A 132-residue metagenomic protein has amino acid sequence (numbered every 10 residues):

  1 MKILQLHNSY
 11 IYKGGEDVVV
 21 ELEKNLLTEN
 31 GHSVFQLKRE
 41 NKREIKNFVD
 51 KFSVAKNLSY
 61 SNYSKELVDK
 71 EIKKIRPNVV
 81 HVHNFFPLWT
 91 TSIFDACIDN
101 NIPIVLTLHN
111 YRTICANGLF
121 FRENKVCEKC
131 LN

Functional and structural regions predicted by a protein language model:
M1-E40, K73-I75, I93-P103: N-terminal subdomain of nucleotide-sugar transferases
Q5, E71-W89, P103-T107: Short N-terminal targeting/anchoring amphipathic segment
I11, K42-R43, P87, R112: Positions that flank functional sites
G15-E16, K46, T90-I93, A116-N117: Short glycine-/acidic-enriched loop or helix-start segments at secondary-structure transitions that form or flank
E16-D17, S61, F86: Charged, low-complexity surface patches
V20, S64, W89-T90: Amphipathic coiled-coil/heptad-repeat helices and related helical stalk/stem segments that mediate oligomerization
R39-D69, V82: A short, charged, and often flexible helix/loop element on the N-terminal side of the glycosyltransferase catalytic
R43-K51, L108-N132: Acceptor-binding helix/loop patch of EC 2.4 sugar-transfer enzymes, predominantly nucleotide-sugar-dependent
